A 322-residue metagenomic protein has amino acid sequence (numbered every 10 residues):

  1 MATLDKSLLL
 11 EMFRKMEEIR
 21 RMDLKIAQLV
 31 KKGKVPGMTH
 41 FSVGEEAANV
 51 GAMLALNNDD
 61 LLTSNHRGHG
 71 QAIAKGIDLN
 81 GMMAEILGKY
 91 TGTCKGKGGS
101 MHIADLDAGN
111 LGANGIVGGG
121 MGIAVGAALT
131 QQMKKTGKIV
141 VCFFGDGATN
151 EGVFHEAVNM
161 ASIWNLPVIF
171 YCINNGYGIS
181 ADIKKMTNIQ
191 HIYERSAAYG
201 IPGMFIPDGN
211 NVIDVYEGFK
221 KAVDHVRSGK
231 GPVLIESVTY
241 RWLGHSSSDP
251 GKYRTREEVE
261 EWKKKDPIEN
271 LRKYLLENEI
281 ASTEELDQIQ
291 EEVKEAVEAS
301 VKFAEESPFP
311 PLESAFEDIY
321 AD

Functional and structural regions predicted by a protein language model:
R14-V30: N-terminal glycine-rich anion-binding loops that anchor highly charged ligand groups
L24-A27, K34-W164, D182-N188, Y193 (+1 more regions): Cofactor-binding active-site loop characterized by glycine-rich and histidine/acidic residues
G70, G176-I179, R241-L243: Short gly/pro/ser/thr-enriched loop/turn and capping motifs at secondary-structure boundaries
Q132-T136, N188-K221, K264-Q290: Conserved thiamine diphosphate
W164-K184: A short, conserved beta-to-alpha structural element at the edge of catalytic cores that scaffolds binding
Y171-C172, M204-P207, V215, L234-V238: Short, conserved beta-strand edge motifs with alternating hydrophobic and charged residues
Y177-A181, I201-P207, G251-E260, E285: Short beta-alpha connecting loops at secondary-structure transitions that line or flank enzyme active sites
H225-D322: Glycine/aspartate-rich loop-and-adjacent alpha/beta segment that forms the canonical ThDP
